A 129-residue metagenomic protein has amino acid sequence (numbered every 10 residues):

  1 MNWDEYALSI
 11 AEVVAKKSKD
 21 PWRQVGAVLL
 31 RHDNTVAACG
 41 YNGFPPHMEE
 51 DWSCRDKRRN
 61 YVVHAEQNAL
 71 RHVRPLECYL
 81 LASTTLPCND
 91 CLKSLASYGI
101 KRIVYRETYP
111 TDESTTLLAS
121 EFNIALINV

Functional and structural regions predicted by a protein language model:
M1-V129: Zinc-dependent deaminase catalytic domain
